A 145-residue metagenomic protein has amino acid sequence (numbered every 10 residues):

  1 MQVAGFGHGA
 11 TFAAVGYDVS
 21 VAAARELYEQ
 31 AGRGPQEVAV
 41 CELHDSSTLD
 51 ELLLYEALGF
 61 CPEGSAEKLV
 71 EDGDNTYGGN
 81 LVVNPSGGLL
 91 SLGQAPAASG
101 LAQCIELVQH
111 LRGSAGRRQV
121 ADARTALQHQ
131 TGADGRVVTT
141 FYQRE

Functional and structural regions predicted by a protein language model:
M1-E26, D74-S86, L90-L92, Q119-T125 (+2 more regions): Condensing-enzyme catalytic core mediating Claisen C-C bond formation in acyl metabolism
F6-F12, A39-T48: A short beta-alpha structural unit
Y17-A31, E106-R112: Short, well-ordered amphipathic alpha-helical segments that serve as non-catalytic structural scaffolds within diverse
V21-A22, E26, Q36, D45-L53 (+1 more regions): Feature representing long, continuous alpha-helical segments
G34-E37, E63: Short acidic capping loops at alpha-helix termini that bridge into adjacent secondary structure
E37-V40, T125: Residues at the N-termini of beta-strands
E42-L89: Active-site pocket-lining segment
S47-E56, N84-E145: Conserved beta-strand-centric core segments of catalytic alpha/beta enzyme folds
